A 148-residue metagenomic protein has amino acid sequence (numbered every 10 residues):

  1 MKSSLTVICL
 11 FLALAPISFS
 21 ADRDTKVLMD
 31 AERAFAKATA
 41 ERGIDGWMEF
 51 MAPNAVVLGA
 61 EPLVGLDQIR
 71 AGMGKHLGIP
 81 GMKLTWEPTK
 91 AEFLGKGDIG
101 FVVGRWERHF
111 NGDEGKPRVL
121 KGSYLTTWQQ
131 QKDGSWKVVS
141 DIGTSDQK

Functional and structural regions predicted by a protein language model:
M1-L5: Positively charged n-region of N-terminal signal peptides that target proteins for export
V7-P16: Bacterial N-terminal signal peptides
S18-D22: Boundary at the C-terminal end of the N-terminal hydrophobic targeting segment
R23-M29, A38, G43-G97, R105 (+2 more regions): A solvent-exposed, acidic/Ser-Thr-rich amphipathic alpha-helical stretch
F93-G100, G115, Q129-S135: A short, structured loop/turn motif at beta-sheet edges
G104, N111-G112, S140, D146-K148: Membrane-interface segments of envelope glycosyltransferases acting on lipid-linked substrates or membrane lipids
K121-Q147: Short beta-strand edge/turn micro-motifs at domain boundaries
